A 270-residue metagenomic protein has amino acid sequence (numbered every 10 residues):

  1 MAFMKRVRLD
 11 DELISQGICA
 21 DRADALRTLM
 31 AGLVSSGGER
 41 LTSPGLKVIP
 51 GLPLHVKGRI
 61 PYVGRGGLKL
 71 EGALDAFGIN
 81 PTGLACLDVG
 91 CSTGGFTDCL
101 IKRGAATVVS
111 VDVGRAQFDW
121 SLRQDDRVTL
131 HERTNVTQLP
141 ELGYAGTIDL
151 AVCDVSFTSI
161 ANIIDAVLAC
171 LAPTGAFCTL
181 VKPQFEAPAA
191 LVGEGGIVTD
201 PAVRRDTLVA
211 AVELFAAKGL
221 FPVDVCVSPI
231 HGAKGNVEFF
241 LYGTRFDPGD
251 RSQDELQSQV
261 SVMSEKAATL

Functional and structural regions predicted by a protein language model:
A2-L52, A85-C86: A basic, amphipathic helix-loop patch mediating RNA/tRNA/ribosome contacts
R65-L84: Conserved alpha-helix/loop element of class I SAM-dependent methyltransferases that forms part of the SAM/SAH-binding
T82-S92: Conserved class I S-adenosyl-L-methionine
T93-G104: Conserved SAM-binding loop of SAM-dependent methyltransferases across substrates and taxa, primarily the Class I
V109-T158, N162: S-adenosyl-L-methionine
A161-C178: A short glycine-rich, Lys/Arg-flanked "PGG" loop and its adjoining helix->strand segment in the class I
P183-D200: Short, glycine-/aromatic-enriched active-site segment of Class I SAM-dependent methyltransferases
V237, T244-L270: Flexible, glycine-/basic-rich loop-and-beta segments that form/coincide with the SAM-dependent methyltransferase
